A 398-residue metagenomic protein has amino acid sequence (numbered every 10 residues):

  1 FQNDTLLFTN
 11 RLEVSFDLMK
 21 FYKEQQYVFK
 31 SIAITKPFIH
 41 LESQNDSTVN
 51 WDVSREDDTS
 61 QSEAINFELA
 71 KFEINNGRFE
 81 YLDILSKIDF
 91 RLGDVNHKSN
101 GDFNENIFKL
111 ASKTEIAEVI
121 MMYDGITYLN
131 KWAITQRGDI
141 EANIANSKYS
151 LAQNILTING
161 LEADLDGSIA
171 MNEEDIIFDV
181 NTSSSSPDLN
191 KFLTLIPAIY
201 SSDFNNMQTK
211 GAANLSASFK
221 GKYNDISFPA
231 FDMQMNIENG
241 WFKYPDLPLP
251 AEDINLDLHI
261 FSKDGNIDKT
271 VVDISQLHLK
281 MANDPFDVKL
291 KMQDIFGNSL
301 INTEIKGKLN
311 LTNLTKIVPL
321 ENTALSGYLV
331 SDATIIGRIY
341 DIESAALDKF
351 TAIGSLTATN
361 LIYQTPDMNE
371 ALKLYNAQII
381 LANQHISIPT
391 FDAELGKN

Functional and structural regions predicted by a protein language model:
F1-I107, G125-K131, I169-E173, I177-F178 (+4 more regions): Secondary-structure transition motifs
N3, K23, V28, E63 (+16 more regions): Repetitive beta-strand solenoid architecture
T9, F29, I34, L69 (+9 more regions): Hydrophobic residues on conserved beta-strands that form the core of alpha/beta folds
F16-L18, K36, S43, N76 (+13 more regions): Residues on the solvent-exposed faces and adjacent turns of beta-rich solenoids used to engage binding targets
F16-Y22, F219-N224, S262-D264, I335-E343: Outer-membrane beta-barrel proteins
V28-K30, E68-A70, N106-L110, S147 (+6 more regions): Outer-envelope beta-barrel architecture signal
E105, K113-S147, K191-A212, N236-D273 (+5 more regions): Beta-propeller and related beta-repeat scaffolds in trafficking/envelope systems
